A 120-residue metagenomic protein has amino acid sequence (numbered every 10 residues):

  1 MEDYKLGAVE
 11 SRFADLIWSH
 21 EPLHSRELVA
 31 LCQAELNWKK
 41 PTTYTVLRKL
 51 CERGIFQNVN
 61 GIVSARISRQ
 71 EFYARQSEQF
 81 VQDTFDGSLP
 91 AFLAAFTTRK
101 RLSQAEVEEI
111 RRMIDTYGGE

Functional and structural regions predicted by a protein language model:
M1-L16, E71-F72, E120: Short alpha-helical segments that sit at the start of domains
L16-H24: Short capping segments at the starts of secondary-structure elements
L23-C32: Short acidic, hydrophobic short linear motifs in intrinsically disordered regions
Y44-R48: Short, hydrophobic-biased segments on the C-terminal half of alpha helices that form "recognition helices"
C51-G61: A short, conserved structural fragment
G61-E71: Minor-groove-contacting beta-hairpin "wing" of winged helix-turn-helix DNA-binding domains
E78-E120: Amphipathic alpha-helical dimerization/coiled-coil segments that flank or bridge DNA-binding/regulatory modules
